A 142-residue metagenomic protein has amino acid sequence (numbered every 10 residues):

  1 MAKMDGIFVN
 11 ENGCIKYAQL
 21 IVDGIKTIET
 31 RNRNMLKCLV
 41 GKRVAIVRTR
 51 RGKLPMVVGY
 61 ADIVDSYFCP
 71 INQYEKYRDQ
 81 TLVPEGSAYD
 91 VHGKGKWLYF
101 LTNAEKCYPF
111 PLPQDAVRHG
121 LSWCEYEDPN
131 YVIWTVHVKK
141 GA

Functional and structural regions predicted by a protein language model:
M1-A142: Structured alpha/beta reader/binder surfaces that contact nucleic acids or chromatin modification marks
